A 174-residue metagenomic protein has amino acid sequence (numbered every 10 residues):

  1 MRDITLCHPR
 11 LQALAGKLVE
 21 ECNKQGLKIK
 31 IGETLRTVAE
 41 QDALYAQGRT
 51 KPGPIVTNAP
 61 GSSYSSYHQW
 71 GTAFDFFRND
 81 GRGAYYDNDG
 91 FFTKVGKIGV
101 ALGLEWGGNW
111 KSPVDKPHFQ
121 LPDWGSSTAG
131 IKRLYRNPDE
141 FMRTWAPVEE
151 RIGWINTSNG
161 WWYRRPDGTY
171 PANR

Functional and structural regions predicted by a protein language model:
M1-D3: Acidic/histidine-rich, surface-exposed loop or edge segments in extracytoplasmic proteins
T5-A13, L35-V38, Y86-T93: Soluble non-cytosolic domains of exported or imported proteins
Q12-S63: Secreted/periplasmic proteins that engage bacterial cell-wall peptidoglycan
G32-T34, N109, T157: Conserved beta-strand termini and adjacent loop/short-helix elements that scaffold enzyme active sites in alpha/beta
E33-L35, D80, G168: A mature extracytoplasmic/lumenal domain signature
V38-Q41, V114-K116, A129, R164: Short catalytic/ligand-binding loop motif for oxyanion handling, primarily in non-cytosolic enzymes, centered on
K51, T57-E149: Catalytic cores and adjacent binding grooves of peptidoglycan-active enzymes
E149-R174: Extracellular adhesion/carbohydrate-binding repeat motifs centered on closely spaced tryptophans
